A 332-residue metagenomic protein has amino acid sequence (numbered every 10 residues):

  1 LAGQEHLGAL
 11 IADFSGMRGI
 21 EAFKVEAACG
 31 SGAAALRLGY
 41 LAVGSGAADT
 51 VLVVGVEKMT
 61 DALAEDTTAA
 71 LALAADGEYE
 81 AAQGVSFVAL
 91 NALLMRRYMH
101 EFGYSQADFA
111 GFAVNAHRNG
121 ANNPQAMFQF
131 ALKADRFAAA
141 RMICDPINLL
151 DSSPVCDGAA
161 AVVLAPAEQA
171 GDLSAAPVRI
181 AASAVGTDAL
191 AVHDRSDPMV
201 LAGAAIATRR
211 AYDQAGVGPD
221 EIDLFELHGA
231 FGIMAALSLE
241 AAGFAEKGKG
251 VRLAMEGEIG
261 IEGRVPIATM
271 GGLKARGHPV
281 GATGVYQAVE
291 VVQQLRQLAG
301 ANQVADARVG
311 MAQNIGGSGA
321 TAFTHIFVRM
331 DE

Functional and structural regions predicted by a protein language model:
L1-T50, K58-L90, F128-P154, G186-L190 (+2 more regions): Conserved catalytic cysteine-centered active-site region of acyl-thioester-dependent Claisen-condensing enzymes
A2-A12, V192-S196, G229-R252, G263 (+2 more regions): Short glycine/threonine-rich loop-to-helix capping motif typified by GTGT followed within a few residues by an Asp-Pro
S15, A35, G39, A161 (+5 more regions): Stable alpha-helical structural segments in soluble proteins, enriched in small hydrophobic residues
M17, A47-A48, Y104, V217 (+1 more regions): Helix N-cap/coil-helix junction residues
A22-A27, V51-V56, A107-N115, A175-V185 (+4 more regions): Beta-strand segments within the central parallel beta-sheet cores of soluble alpha/beta enzyme folds
A27-E57, A89-N122, V162-E168, R276-A299: Active-site-proximal alpha-helical scaffold in enzymes
G77, H100, G111, M142-R210 (+5 more regions): Condensing-enzyme catalytic core mediating Claisen C-C bond formation in acyl metabolism
L201-A205, R209-G232, R276: Extended C-terminal subregions enriched in glycine
